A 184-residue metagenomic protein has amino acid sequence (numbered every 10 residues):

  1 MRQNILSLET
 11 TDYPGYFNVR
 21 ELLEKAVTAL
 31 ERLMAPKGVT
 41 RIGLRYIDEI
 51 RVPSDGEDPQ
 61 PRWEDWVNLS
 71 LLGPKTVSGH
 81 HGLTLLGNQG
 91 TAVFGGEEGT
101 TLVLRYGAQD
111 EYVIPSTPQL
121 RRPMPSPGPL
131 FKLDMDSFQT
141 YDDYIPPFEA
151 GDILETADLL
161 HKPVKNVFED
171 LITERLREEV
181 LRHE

Functional and structural regions predicted by a protein language model:
M1-Y13, V39-I47, G128-Y144: Glycine-rich, often proline-containing surface loops adjacent to acidic residues and nearby aromatics that form
L8-Y16, E149, I153: Short histidine-centered catalytic/ligand-binding loop motif
G15-T40: Secondary-structure boundary elements
Y16, V52, Y112, Y141-D143: Residue-level signal for secondary-structure boundary sites
R32-I50, V77-G87, N166-E184: Short glycine-rich, low-complexity/disordered patches
A35, M124-S126: Sterically constrained small-residue positions within well-ordered secondary structures of folded domains
R41-M124, D134: Aromatic/basic-lined ligand-recognition segments that form π-stacking hydrophobic pockets flanked by Lys/Arg to engage
P127-E184: Long, compositionally biased interface segments
